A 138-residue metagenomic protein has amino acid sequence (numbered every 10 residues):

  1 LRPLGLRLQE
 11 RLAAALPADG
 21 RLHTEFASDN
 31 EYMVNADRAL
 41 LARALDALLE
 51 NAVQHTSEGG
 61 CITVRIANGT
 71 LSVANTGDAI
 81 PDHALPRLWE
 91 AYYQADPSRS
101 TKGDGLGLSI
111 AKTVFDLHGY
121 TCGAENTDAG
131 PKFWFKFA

Functional and structural regions predicted by a protein language model:
A15-E25: Short conserved segments within the C-terminal catalytic ATPase subdomain
M33-A36: Conserved micro-motifs of the catalytic ATP-binding
A52-V53: Short helix-loop "hinge" at the ATP-lid/N-box region of the Bergerat-fold HATPase_c
G59-T70: Short beta-strand/loop element within the Bergerat-fold HATPase_c
I80-Q94: Short conserved segment of the HATPase_c
G107, A111: Short alpha-helical Gxxx[C/S/T] motif in the catalytic ATP-binding
G119-Y120: Conserved glycine-rich
